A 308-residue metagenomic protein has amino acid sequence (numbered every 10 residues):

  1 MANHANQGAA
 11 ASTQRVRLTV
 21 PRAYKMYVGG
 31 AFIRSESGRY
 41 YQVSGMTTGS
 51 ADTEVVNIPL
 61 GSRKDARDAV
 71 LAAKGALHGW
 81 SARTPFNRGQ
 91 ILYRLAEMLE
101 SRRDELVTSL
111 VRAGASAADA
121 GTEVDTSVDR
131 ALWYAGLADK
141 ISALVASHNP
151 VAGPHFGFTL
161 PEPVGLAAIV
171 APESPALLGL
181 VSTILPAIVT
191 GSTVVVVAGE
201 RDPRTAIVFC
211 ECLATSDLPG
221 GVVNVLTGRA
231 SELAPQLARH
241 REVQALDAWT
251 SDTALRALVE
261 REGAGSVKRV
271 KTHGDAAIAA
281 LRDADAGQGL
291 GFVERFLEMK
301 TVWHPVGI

Functional and structural regions predicted by a protein language model:
M1-R112, W303: Short, structured beta/alpha segment
A2-R17, P21-R22, D129-D139, A276-I308: Non-catalytic terminal extensions of PLP-dependent enzymes
P21-R22, R39, A131, L160-L166: A short, charged/proline- and glycine-enriched loop that marks the coil->beta-strand transition at the N-terminal
M46, G136-P219: Conserved small-residue-rich beta-alpha loop and adjacent elements that most often cradle the phosphate/pyrophosphate
G61, A113, T122-T126, E200-R204 (+2 more regions): Short beta->alpha linker loops
R67-L71, G79, G89-D104, G114-L144 (+1 more regions): Long amphipathic alpha-helix in the N-terminal Rossmann-like dinucleotide-binding domain of NAD(P)-dependent
P161-A168, S216-I308: Conserved NAD(P)+-binding/catalytic subdomain of aldehyde/semialdehyde dehydrogenases
